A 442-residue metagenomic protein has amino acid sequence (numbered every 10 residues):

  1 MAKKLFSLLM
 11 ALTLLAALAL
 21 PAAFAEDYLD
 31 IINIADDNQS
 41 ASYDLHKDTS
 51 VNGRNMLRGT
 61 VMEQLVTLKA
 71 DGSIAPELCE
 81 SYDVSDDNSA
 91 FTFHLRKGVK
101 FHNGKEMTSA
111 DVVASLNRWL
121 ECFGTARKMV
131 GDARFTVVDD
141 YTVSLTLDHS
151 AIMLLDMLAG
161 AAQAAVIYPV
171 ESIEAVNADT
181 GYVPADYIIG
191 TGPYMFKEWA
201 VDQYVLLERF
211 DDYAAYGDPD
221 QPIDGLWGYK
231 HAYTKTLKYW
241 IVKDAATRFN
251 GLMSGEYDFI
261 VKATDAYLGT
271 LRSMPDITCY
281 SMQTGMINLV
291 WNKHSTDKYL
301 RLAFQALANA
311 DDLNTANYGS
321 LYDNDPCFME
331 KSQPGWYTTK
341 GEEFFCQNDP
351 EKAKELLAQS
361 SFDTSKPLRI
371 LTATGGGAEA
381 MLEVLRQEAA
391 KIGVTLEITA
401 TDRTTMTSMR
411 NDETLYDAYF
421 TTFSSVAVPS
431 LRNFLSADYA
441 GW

Functional and structural regions predicted by a protein language model:
A35-D86, N117, I189: N-terminal lobe/hinge region of extracytoplasmic solute-binding protein
K47-D48, C327-F328, T405-W442: Acidic-aromatic pocket-rim loops
A70-S73, A161-T236, A246-T247, E351 (+1 more regions): Gly/Pro-rich hinge or "lid" segments in bacterial periplasmic/extracellular proteins
D83, R127-A175, P193-A200, H294 (+1 more regions): Surface-exposed binding/hinge segments that line and control ligand-binding clefts or catalytic entry sites
A126, R134-T136, K197-L206, K238-H294 (+2 more regions): Extracellular/periplasmic solute-recognition and catalytic clefts
Y194, D323-Q359, G377-A380: Structural transition elements
T270, S295-P334, A380-M381: Periplasmic-binding protein-like
A358-S425: Ligand/substrate-recognition segments at binding pockets and active sites
